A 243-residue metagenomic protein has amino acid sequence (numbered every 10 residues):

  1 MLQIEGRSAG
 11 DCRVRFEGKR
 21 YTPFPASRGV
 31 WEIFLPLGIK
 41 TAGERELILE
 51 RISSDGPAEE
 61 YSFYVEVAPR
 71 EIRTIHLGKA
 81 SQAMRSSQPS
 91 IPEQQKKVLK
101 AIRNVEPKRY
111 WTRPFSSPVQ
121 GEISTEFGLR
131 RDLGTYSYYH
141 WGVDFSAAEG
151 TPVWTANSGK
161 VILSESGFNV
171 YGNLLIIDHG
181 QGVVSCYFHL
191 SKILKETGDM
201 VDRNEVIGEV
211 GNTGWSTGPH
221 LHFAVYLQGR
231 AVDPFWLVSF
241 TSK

Functional and structural regions predicted by a protein language model:
M1-R70: Cationic-aromatic interfacial patches
G10, G43-R45, Y61, V119 (+3 more regions): Envelope-exposed proteins and targeting segments
G18, L47, I123, F145 (+4 more regions): Terminal peptide-recognition signature
Y64-Y171: Surface-exposed, glycine-biased beta-strand/turn segments
S146, P152-A156, Y187-F188, G198-V201 (+2 more regions): Small beta-strand-rich domains/subdomains or short beta-sheet motifs embedded in larger alpha/beta proteins
P152-L163, L194-V210: Short, well-structured beta-strand-loop connectors
A156-L194, P219: Zn2+-dependent peptidoglycan hydrolase active-site motif and core
L175-D178, V183, D199-K243: Conserved, short, structured surface segments that act as functional micro-motifs
